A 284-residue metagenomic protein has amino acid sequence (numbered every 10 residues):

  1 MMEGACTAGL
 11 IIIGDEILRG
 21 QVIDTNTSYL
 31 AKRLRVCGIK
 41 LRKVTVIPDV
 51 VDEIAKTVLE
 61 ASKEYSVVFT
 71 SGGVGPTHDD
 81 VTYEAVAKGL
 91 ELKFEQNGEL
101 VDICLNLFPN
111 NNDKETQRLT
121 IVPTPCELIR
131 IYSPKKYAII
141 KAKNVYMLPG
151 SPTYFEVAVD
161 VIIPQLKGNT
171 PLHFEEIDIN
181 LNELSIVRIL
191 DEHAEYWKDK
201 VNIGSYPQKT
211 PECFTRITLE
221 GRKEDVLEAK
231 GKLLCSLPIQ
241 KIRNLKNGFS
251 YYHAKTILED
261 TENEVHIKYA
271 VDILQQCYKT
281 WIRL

Functional and structural regions predicted by a protein language model:
M2-T7: Glycine-rich phosphate/diphosphate-binding loops that line cofactor/substrate pockets in enzymes
A8-L10, V145: Conserved hydrophobic helix-helix packing surfaces used for dimerization/oligomerization
I13, I17-T27: Glycine- and acidic-residue-enriched helix-capping/strand-helix junction motifs
I13-D15, T70-H78, P149-G150, E220-R222: Glycine-rich beta-strand-to-loop/alpha-helix junction loops that act as flexible
S28-G89, I273: N-terminal small/polar loop signature for handling phosphorylated ligands or for N-terminal nucleophile
E53-K56, K63, D80-N169: Proline/glycine-rich low-complexity loops and linkers
K143-I239: An accessory alpha-helical subdomain
E212, T218-I273, C277-L284: Gly/His-enriched, cation/cofactor- and phosphate-binding structural elements
